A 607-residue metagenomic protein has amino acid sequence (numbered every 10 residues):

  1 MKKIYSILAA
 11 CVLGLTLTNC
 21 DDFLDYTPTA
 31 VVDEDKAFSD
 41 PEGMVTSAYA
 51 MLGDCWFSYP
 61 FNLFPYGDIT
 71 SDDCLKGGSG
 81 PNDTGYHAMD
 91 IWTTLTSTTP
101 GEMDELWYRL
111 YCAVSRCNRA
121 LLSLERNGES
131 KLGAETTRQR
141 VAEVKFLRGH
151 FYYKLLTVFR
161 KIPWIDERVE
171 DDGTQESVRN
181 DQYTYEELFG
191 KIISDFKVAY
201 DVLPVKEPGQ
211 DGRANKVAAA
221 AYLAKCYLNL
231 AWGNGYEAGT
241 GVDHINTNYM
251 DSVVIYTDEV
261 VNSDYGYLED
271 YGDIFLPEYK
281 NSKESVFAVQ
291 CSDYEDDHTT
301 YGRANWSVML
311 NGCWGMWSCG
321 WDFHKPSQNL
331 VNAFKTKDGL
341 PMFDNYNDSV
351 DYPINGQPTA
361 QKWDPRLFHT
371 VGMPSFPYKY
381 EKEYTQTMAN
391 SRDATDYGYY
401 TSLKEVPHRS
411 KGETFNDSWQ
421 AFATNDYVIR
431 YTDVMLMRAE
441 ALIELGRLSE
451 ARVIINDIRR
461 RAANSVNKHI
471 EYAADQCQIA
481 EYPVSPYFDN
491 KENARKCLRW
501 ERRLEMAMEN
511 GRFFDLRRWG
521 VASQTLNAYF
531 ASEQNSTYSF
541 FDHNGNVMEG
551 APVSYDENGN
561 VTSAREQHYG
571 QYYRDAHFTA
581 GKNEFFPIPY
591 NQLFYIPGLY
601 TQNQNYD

Functional and structural regions predicted by a protein language model:
K3, T16-D40, I192, A224 (+2 more regions): Bacterial Sec-dependent N-terminal signal peptides
C20-T70, Y352, Q361, L593-D607: Membrane-proximal, proline-rich intrinsically disordered regions
F38, M44-T46, A50-D54, G80-F159 (+11 more regions): Conserved, well-structured interaction surfaces
P41, C74, S97, L110-A113 (+6 more regions): Long, intrinsically disordered, low-complexity segments
L156-P163, E207, N229-A238, G446: Short coil/turn linking the two alpha-helices of tandem helical-hairpin repeats
K283, V289-D393: Glycine-rich, aromatic-lined ligand/substrate-binding cores of catalytic and carbohydrate-binding domains
